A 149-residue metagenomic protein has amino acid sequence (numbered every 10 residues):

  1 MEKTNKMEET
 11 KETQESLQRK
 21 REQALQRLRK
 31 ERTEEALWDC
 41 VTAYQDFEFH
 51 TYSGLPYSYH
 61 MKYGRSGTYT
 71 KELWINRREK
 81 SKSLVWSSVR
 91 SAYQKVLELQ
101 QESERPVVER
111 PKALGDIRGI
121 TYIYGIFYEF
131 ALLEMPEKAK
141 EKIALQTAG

Functional and structural regions predicted by a protein language model:
M1-G149: Intrinsically disordered, charged low-complexity linkers and terminal tails that flank or connect structured domains
